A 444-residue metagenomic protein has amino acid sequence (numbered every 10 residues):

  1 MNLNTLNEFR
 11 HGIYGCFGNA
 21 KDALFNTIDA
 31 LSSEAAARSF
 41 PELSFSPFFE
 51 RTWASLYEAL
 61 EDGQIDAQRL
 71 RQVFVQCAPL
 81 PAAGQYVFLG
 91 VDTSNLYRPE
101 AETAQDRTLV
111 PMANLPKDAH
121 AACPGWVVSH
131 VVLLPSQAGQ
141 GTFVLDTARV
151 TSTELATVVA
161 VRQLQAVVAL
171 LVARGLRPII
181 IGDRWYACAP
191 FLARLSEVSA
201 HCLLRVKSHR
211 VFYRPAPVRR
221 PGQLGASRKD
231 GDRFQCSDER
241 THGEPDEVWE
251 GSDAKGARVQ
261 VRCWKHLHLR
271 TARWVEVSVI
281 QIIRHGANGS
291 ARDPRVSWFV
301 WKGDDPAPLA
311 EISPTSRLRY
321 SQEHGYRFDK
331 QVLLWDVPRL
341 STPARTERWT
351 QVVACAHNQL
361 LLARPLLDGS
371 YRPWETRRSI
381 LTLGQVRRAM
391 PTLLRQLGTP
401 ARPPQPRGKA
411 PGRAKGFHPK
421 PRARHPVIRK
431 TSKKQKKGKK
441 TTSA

Functional and structural regions predicted by a protein language model:
M1-F74: Gly/serine-rich nucleotide phosphate-binding loop at the start of the catalytic core of nucleotide/ADP-ribose-handling
L43, Q85-P99, V131, I179-A187 (+4 more regions): Short, conserved catalytic/metal-binding motifs centered on acidic residues
A54-E58, A113-R177, E276-A307: Electropositive, glycine- and tryptophan-enriched low-complexity nucleic-acid-binding patches
A59-G139: Active-site-proximal, Lys/Arg-enriched surface segment that forms a nucleic-acid-binding/basic interface patch
N95, L309-L340: Short amphipathic alpha-helical "interface-anchor" segments enriched in bulky aromatics
R149-Q281, Y371-L381: An internal, acidic/charged active-site-proximal segment that coordinates divalent cations and/or engages
V337-L393: Basic, amphipathic alpha-helical segments enriched in Lys/Arg and hydrophobic/aromatic residues
G369, T376-A444: Long, low-complexity C-terminal extensions of enzymes
